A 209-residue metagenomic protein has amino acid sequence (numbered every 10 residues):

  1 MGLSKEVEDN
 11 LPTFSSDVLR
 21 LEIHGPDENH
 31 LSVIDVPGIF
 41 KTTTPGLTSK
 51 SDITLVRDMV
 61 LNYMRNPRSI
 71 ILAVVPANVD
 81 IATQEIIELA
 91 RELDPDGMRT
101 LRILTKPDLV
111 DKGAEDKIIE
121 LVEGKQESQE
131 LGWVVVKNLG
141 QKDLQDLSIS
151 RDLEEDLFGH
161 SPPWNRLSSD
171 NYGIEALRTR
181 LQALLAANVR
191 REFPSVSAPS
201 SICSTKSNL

Functional and structural regions predicted by a protein language model:
M1-S197, S201: Globular "head" domains of long coiled-coil molecular machines
P199-L209: Core structural elements
